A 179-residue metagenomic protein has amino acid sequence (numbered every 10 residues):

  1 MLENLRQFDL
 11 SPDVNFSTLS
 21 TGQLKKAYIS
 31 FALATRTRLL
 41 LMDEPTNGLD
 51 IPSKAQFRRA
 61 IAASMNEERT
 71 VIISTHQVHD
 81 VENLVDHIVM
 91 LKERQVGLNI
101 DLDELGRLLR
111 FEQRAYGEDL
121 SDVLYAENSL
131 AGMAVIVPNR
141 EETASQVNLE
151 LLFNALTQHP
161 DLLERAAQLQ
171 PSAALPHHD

Functional and structural regions predicted by a protein language model:
N4-T18: Conserved ABC nucleotide-binding domain
L19-K26, I51: ABC ATPase nucleotide-binding domain "signature motif"
I29: Hydrophobic anchor residue at the start of the ABC signature
L40-E44: Catalytic Walker B motif of ABC-type/P-loop ATPase nucleotide-binding domains
N47-L49: ABC ATPase nucleotide-binding domain "signature" loop
Q56-I72, H76-V137: ABC transporter nucleotide-binding domain
D103-D179: ABC ATPase nucleotide-binding domains
